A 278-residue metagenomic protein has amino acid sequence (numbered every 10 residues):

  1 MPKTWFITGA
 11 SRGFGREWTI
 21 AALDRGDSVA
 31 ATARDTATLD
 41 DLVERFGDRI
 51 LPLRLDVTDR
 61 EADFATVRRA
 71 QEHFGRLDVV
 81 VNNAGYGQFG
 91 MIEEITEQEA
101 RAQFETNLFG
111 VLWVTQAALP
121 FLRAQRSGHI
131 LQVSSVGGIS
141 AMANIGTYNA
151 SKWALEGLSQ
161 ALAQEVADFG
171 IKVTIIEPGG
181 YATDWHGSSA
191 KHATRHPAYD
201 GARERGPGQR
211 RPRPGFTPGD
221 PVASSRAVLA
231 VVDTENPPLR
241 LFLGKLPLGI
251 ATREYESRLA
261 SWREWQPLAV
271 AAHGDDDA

Functional and structural regions predicted by a protein language model:
S11-R12: Conserved glycine-rich cofactor-binding loop
D48, R69-N82, Q88: A glycine-rich helix->loop->beta "capping" turn within Rossmann-like NAD(P)(H)-dependent oxidoreductase domains
L55-A65, E97: The beta1-alpha1 cofactor-binding region of Rossmann-like NAD(H)/NADP(H)-dependent oxidoreductases
M91-I92, E99-R101: Substrate-binding pocket helix/loop in short-chain dehydrogenase/reductase
T115, S151: Active-site helix of classical SDR
S135: Residue(s) in the substrate-gating loop at a strand-loop-helix junction that position the organic substrate next
D168-P237: SDR active-site lid
